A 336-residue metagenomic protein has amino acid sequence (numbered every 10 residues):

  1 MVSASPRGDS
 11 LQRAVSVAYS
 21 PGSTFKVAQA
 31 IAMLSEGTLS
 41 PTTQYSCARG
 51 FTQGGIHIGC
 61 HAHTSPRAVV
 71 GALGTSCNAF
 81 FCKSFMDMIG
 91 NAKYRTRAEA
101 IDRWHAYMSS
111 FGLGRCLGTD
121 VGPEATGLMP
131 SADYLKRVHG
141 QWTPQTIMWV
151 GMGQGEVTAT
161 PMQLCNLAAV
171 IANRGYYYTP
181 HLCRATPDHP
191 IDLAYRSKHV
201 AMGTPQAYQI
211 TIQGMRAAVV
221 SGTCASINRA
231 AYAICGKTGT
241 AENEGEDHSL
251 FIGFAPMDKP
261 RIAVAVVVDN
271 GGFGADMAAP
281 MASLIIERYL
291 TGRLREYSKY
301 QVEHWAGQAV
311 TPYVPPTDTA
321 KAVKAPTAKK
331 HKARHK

Functional and structural regions predicted by a protein language model:
M1-S23, A28-G274, P316-K336: Beta-lactam-recognizing serine transpeptidase/beta-lactamase-like catalytic domain environment
H63-S65, L128-M129, E287, Y297-V302: Short, intrinsically disordered/low-complexity patches at protein termini and at juxtamembrane boundaries
N91, L182, V266, L284 (+1 more regions): Short C-terminal domain-edge/linker segments immediately following a structured domain
D258-P260, G272-E296: C-terminal, active-site-flanking charged/polar segments
Y297-V323: Short, highly charged C-terminal tails/helix-capping segments
